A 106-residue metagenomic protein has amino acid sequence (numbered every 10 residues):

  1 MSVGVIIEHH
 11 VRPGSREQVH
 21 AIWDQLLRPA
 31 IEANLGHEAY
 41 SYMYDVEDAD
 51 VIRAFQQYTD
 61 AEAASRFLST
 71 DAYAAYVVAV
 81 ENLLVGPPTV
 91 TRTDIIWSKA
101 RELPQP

Functional and structural regions predicted by a protein language model:
S2, A39-D50, A75-P106: Glycine-rich beta-strand-turn "strand-cap" elements at beta-sheet edges
V3-H10, A39-L68, D94: Short, well-ordered beta-strand segments in beta-rich or mixed alpha/beta enzyme and ligand-binding folds
I6, Q18, A79: Amphipathic alpha-helical recognition patches that constitute DNA-binding helices
H10-H20: Short, surface-exposed ligand-recognition loops at beta-strand->loop->(often short) alpha-helix junctions that present
S15-E17, E62, S98: Residue-level signal for secondary-structure boundary sites
Q25-A39, Q57-T91: An amphipathic, aromatic/His-enriched active-site/gating alpha helix that lines ligand/cofactor pockets
